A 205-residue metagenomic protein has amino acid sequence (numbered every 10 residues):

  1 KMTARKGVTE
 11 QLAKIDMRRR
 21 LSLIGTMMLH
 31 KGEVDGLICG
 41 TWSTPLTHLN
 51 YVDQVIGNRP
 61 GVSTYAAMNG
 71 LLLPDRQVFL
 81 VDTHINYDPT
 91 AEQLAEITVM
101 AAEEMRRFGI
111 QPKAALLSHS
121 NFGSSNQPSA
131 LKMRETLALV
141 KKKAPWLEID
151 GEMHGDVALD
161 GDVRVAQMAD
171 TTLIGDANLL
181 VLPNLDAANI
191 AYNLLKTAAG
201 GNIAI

Functional and structural regions predicted by a protein language model:
K1-I174, N178-I205: Anion-binding alpha/beta catalytic cores of soluble intermediary-metabolism enzymes, centered on
